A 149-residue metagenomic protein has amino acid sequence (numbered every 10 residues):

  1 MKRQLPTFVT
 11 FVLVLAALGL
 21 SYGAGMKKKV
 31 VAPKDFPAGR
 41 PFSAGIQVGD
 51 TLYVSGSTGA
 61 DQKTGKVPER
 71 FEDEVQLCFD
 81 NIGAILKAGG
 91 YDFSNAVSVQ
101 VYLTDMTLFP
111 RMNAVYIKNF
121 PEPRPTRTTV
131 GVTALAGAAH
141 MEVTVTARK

Functional and structural regions predicted by a protein language model:
Q4-D80, A84-G89, S94-V97, L103-K149: N-terminal presequence-like segments and the immediate start of the first folded domain
